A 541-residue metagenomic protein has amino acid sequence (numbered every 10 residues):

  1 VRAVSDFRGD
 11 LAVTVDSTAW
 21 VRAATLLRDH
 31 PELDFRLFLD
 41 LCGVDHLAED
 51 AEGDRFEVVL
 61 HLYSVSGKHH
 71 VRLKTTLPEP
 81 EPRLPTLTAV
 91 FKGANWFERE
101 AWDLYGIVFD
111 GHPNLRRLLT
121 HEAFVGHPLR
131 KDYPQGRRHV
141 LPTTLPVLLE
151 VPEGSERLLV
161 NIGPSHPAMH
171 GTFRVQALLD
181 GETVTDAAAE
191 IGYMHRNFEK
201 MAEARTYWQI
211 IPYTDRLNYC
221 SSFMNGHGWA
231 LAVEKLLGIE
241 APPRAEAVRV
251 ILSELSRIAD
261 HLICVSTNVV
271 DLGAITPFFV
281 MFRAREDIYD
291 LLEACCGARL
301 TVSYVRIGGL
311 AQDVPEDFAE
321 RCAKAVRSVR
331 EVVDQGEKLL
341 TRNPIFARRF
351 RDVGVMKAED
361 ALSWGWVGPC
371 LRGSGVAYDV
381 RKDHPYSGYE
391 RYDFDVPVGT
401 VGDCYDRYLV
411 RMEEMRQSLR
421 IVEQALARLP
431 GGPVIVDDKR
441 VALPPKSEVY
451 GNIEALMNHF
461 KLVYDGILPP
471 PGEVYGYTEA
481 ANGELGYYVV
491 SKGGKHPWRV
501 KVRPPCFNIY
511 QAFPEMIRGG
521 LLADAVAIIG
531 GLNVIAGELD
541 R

Functional and structural regions predicted by a protein language model:
V1-D186, R342-G354, A361, V422 (+2 more regions): Terminal low-complexity/charged segments
G136-R541: Metal/cofactor-centered catalytic core regions of large enzymes
